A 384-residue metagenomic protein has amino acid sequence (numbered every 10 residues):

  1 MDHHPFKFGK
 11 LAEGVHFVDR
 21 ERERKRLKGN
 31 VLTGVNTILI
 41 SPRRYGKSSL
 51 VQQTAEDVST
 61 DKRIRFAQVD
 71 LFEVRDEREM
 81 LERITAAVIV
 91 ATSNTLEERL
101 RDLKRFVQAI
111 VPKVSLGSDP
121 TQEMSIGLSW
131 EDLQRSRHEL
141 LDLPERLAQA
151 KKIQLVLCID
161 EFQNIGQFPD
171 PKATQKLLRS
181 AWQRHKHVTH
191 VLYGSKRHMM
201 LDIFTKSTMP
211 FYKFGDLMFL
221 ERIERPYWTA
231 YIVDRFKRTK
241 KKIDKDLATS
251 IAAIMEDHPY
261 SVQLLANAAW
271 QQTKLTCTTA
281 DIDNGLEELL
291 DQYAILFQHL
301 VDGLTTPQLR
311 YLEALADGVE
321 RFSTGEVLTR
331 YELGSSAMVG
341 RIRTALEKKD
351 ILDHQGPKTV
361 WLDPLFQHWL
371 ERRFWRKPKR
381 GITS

Functional and structural regions predicted by a protein language model:
M1-P42, D57-T60, K379-S384: A short, basic N-terminal segment
D2-F6, D291, I295-S384: C-terminal leucine-rich, beta-strand-based interaction scaffolds used for sensing/assembly
G34, F72-E77, F162-N164, S195-M199 (+3 more regions): Conserved nucleotide-binding/hydrolysis micro-motifs of P-loop NTPases
I40-Y45, S49-V156, V188, A337: P-loop NTPase nucleotide-binding core
G127-K196, T205: Conserved Walker B catalytic segment
D202-A253, L275-T276: Helix-loop-helix "sensor" segment of P-loop NTPases
A248-I254, Y260-K274, R310-E313, T344: C-terminal helical "lid" of AAA+/P-loop NTPase domains
A248-T249, Q271-Y293: Conserved C-terminal helix/linker of AAA+ ATPases
